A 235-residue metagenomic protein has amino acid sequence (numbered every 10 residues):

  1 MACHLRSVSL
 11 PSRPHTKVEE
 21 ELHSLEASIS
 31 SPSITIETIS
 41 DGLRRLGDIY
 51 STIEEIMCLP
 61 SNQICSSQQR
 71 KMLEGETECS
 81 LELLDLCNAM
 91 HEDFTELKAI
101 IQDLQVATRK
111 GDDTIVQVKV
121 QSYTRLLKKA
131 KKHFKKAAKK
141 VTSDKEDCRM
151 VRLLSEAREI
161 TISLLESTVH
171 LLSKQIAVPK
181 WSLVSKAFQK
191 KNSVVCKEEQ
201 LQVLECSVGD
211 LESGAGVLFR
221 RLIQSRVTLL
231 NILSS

Functional and structural regions predicted by a protein language model:
M1-S235: Long, contiguous alpha-helical bundle segments
